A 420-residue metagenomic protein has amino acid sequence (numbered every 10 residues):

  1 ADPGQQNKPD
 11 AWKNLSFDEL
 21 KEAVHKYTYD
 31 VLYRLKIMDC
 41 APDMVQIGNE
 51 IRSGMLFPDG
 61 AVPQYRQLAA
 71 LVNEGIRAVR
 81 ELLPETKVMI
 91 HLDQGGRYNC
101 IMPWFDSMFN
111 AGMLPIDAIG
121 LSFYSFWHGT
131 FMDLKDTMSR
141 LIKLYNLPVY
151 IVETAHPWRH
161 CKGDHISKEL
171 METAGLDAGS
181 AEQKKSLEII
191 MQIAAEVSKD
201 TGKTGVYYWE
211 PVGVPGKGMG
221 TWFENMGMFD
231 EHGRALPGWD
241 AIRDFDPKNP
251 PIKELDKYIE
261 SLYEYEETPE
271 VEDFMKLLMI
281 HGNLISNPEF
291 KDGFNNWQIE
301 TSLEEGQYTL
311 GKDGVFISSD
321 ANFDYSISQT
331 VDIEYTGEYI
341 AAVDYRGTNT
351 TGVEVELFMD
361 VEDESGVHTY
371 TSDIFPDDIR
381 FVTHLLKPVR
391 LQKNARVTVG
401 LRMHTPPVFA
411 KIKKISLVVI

Functional and structural regions predicted by a protein language model:
A1, I47-N49, I90-Q94, L121-F123 (+2 more regions): A cross-domain feature marking catalytic cores of carbohydrate-active enzymes and several ubiquitous metabolic/repair
A1-D2, I51-M55, G96, S125-W127 (+5 more regions): Feature marks short, surface-exposed loop/turn motifs that line or immediately flank catalytic pockets and channel
D2, P63, D136, R140 (+2 more regions): Aromatic-rich peripheral "rim/lid" segments of glycoside hydrolase catalytic domains that contact and position glycan
P3-N110, L114-I116, H128-M138, L144 (+1 more regions): Active-site cleft segment of glycoside hydrolase catalytic domains centered on the general acid/base Glu
E85-K87, C100-E172, E188-E196, D200-G202: Glycoside hydrolase catalytic-domain groove-lining segments
L255-I420: Extracellular and organelle-lumenal recognition/adhesion modules and their flexible linkers in secreted
